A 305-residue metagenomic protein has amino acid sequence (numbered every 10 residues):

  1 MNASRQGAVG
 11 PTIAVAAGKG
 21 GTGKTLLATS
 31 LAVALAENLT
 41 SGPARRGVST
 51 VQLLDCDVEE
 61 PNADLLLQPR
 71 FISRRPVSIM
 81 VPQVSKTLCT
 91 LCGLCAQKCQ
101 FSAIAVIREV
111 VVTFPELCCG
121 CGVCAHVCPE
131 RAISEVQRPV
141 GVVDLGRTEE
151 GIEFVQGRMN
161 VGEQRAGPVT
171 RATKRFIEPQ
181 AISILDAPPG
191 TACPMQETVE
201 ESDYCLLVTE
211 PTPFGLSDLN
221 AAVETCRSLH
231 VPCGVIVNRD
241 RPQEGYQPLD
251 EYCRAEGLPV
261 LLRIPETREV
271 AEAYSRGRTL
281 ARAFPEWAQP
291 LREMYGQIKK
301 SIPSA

Functional and structural regions predicted by a protein language model:
N2-Q6, T225-A305: C-terminal lobe/tail of nucleotide-utilizing enzymes
A3-L39: Walker A (P-loop) phosphate-binding motif
E37, P179, D203-L206, R227-G234: Short, surface-exposed connector motifs at secondary-structure boundaries
T40-G42, R46-D64, Q137-V143: Short beta-strand-centered segment that lines the nucleotide-binding/catalytic pocket of NTP-utilizing
C56-D57, Q156-V161, R165, T170-M195: Switch II (G3) loop of P-loop NTPases
Q68-K86: N-terminal glycine-rich dinucleotide-binding loop that anchors FAD/FMN and/or NAD(P) in oxidoreductases
Q83-S102, V112-A132: Cysteine-centered iron-sulfur cluster-binding motifs in ferredoxin-type domains/subunits of redox enzymes
P194-P213, L219: Inter-motif core of Ras-like GTPase G domains
